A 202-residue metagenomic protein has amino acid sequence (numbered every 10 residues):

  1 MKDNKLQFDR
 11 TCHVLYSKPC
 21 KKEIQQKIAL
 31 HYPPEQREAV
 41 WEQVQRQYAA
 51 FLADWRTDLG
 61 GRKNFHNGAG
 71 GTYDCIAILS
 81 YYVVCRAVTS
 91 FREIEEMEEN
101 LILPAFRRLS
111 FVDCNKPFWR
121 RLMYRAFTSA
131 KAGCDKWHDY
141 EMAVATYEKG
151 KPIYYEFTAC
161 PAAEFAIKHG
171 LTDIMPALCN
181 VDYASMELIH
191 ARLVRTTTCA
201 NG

Functional and structural regions predicted by a protein language model:
M1-C85: N-terminal, charged low-complexity regulatory/assembly segments
F8, V40, Y140-V144, L193-R195: Generic structural motif
Y16, C20-I24, Q47, F51 (+3 more regions): Unusually extended, aromatic-enriched hydrophobic runs near protein termini
P34, F91-R92, T172, R192: Short coil/loop linkers at secondary-structure junctions
A39, Q43-Q47, L59, K63-H66 (+4 more regions): A sequence-level detector of short, solvent-exposed, charge-rich linear segments
G60-G61, G68-G71, G133, G150 (+2 more regions): Residue-identity detector for glycine
Y73-K168: Amphipathic interaction/junction segments at domain boundaries or subunit interfaces
V144-A200: Short, hydrophobic/π-rich interface segment
